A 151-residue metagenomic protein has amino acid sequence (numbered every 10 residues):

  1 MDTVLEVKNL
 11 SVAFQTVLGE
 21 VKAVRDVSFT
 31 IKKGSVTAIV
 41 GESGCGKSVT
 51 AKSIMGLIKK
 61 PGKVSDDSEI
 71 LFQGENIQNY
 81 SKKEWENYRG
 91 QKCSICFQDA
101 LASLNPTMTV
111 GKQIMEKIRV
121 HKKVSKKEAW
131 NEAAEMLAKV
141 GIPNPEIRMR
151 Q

Functional and structural regions predicted by a protein language model:
M1-Q151: ABC transporter nucleotide-binding domains
